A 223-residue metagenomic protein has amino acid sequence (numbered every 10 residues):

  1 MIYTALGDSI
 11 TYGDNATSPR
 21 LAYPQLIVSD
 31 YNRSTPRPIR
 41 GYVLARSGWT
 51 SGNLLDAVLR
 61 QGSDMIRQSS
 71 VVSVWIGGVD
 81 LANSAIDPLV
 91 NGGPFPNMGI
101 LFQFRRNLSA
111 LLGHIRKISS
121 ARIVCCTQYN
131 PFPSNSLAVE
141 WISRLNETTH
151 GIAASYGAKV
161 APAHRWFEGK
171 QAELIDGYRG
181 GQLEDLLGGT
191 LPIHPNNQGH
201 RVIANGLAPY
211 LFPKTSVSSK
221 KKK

Functional and structural regions predicted by a protein language model:
M1-R46, S63-M65: Serine-esterase "nucleophile elbow" of acetyl-processing enzymes
D8, D14, W49, G78-V79 (+1 more regions): Gly/Ser/Thr-rich helix-start
I10, G48-T50, N130, F167: Residue-level detector of flexible, active-site-proximal loop/helix-junction positions within diverse enzyme catalytic
N15-P19, D56, N135-E140: Short, solvent-exposed loop/turn segments at secondary-structure boundaries
A16-P19, A45-G48, D87-P96: Acidic/histidine-rich helix-loop elements that form or flank divalent-metal/phosphate-binding sites at the catalytic
G48-L59: Structural motif
G62-R201, N205-K220: Alpha-helical cap/lid subdomain in secreted, periplasmic, or secretory-pathway luminal O-acyl-processing enzymes
